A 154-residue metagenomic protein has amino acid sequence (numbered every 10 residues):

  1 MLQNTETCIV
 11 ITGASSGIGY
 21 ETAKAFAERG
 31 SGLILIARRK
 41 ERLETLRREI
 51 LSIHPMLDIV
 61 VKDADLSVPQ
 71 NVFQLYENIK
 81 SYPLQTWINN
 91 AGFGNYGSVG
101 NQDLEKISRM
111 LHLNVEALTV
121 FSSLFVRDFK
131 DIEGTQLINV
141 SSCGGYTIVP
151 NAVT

Functional and structural regions predicted by a protein language model:
S15-G17: Conserved glycine-rich cofactor-binding loop
R29-T45: Conserved glycine-rich Rossmann-like NAD(P)H-binding loop of the short-chain dehydrogenase/reductase
D63-Q74, L104: The beta1-alpha1 cofactor-binding region of Rossmann-like NAD(H)/NADP(H)-dependent oxidoreductases
N90-N95: Conserved NAD(P)H cofactor-binding loop of Rossmann-fold oxidoreductase domains
S98-V99, K106-L111: Substrate-binding pocket helix/loop in short-chain dehydrogenase/reductase
Q102, I148-T154: Active-site loop-to-helix junction immediately N-terminal to the catalytic Tyr of the SDR YXXXK motif in Rossmann-fold
S142: Residue(s) in the substrate-gating loop at a strand-loop-helix junction that position the organic substrate next
